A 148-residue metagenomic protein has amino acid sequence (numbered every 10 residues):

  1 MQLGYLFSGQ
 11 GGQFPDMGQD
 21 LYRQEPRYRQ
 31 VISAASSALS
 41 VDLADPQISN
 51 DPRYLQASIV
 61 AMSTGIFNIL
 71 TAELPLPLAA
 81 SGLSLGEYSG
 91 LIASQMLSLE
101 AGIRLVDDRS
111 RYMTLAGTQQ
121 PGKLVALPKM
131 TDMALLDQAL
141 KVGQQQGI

Functional and structural regions predicted by a protein language model:
M1-S81, Q144: Helix-rich "cap/lid" substructures immediately adjacent to catalytic or cofactor-binding pockets
S8, Q13-D16, G86, G90 (+1 more regions): Short, electropositive, low-hydrophobicity segments enriched in small/polar residues
Q10, L39, S94-I148: Alpha/beta catalytic cores of group-transfer enzymes, especially the acyltransferase/condensing modules of polyketide
N50, S81-Y88, S110, G122-A126: Short, glycine/charge-rich beta-strand/loop segments that flank catalytic centers and engage negatively charged groups
S63, L78, G82-G90, S94 (+1 more regions): Gly/Ala-rich beta-loop-alpha elbow adjacent to hydrolase catalytic centers
